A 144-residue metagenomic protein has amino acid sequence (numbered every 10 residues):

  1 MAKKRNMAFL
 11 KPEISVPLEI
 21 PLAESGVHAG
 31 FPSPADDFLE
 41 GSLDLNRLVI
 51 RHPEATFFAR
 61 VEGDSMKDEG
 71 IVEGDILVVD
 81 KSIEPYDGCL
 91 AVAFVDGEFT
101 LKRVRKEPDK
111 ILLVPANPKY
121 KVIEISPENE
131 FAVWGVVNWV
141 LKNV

Functional and structural regions predicted by a protein language model:
M1-K67, E98-F99, K110, K121 (+1 more regions): Short, positionally conserved secondary-structure boundary motifs
G74-D75, C89: Structural motif
V78-V79, V92: Hydrophobic beta-strand signal
D87-L101, R105-I111: Short, compositionally biased
A116-P127: Low-complexity, intrinsically disordered Gly/Pro/Thr-rich segments
P127, V133-N143: Amphipathic alpha-helical interface segments
